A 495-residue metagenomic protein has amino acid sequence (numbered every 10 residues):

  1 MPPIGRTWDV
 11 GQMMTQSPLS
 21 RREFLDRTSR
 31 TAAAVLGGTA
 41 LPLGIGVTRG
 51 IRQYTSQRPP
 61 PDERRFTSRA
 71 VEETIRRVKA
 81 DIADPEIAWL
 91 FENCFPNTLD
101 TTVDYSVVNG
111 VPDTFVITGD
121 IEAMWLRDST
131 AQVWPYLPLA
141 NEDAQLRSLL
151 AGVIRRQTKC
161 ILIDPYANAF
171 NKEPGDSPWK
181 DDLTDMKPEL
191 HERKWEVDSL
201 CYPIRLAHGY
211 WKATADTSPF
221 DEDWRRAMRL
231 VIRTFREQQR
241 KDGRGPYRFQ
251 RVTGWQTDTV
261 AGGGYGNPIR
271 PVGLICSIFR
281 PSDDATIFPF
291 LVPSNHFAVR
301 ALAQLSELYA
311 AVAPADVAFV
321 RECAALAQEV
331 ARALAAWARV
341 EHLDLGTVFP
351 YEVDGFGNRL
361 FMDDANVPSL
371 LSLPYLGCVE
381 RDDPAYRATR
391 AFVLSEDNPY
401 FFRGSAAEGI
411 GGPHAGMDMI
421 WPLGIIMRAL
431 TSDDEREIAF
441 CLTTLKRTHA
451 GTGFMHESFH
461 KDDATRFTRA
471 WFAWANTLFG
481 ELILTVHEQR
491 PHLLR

Functional and structural regions predicted by a protein language model:
M1-R27: N-terminal secretory signal peptides
S17-T28, A32-T55: N-terminal twin-arginine translocation
G50-R127: Low-complexity, Ser/Thr/Pro/Gly-enriched N-terminal "stalk/linker" regions
A70-A83, A131-A144, Y202-T217, H296-A315 (+3 more regions): Well-ordered alpha-helical scaffold segments within catalytic/enzyme domains
L90, A144-C160, D216-R236, L305-W337 (+3 more regions): Extended, well-ordered alpha-helical scaffold segments
E122-L150, I154-T257, A473-H487: Aromatic-rich carbohydrate-recognition surfaces in CAZymes
L126, L162-Y166, F170-E173, W179-P188 (+3 more regions): Extended ligand-binding clefts on enzyme/binding-domain cores
D182-P188, R193-E196, L360-E380, D418-R495: C-terminal capping/lid segments that line or modulate ligand- or cofactor-binding pockets
